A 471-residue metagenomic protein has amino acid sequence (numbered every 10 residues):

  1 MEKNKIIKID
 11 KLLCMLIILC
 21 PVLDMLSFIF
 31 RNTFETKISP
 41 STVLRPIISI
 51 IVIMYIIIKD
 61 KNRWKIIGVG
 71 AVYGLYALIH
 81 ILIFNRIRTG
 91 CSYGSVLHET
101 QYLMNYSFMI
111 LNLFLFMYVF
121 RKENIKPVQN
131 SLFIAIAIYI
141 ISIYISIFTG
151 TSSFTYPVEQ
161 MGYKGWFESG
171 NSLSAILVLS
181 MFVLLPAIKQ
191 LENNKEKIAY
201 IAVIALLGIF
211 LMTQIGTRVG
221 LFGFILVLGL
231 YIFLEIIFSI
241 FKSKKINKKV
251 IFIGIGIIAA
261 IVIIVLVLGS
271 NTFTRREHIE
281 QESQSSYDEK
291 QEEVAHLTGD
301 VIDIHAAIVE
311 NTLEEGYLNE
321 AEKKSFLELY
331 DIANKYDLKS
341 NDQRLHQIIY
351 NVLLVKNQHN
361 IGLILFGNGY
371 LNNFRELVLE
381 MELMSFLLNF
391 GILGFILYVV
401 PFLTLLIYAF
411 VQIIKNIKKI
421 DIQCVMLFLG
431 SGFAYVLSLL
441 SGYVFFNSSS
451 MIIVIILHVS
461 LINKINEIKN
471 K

Functional and structural regions predicted by a protein language model:
M1-K59, A77-T89: N-terminal signal-anchor transmembrane segment
M1-L12, L191-N194, I255-I257, I407-V425 (+1 more regions): A juxtamembrane structural motif centered on a specific transmembrane helix
L16-I17, Y200-L206, F390, L406-S441: Loop-to-helix entry and N-terminal half of a specific, functionally important transmembrane alpha helix in multi-pass
S41-I48, V69-I81, C91-V119: Aromatic-anchored transmembrane helix interface
K126-S153, G170-S239: Alpha-helical transmembrane segments of multi-pass inner-membrane proteins
L228, L427-V436, V444-K471: Transmembrane alpha-helices of multi-pass inner-membrane enzymes
E235-D331, K356-Q358: A membrane-periplasm/extracellular boundary helix in multi-pass inner-membrane enzymes that assemble envelope glycans
Y317-L393: Long extracytoplasmic/lumenal interhelical loops at the membrane interface of multi-pass membrane proteins
